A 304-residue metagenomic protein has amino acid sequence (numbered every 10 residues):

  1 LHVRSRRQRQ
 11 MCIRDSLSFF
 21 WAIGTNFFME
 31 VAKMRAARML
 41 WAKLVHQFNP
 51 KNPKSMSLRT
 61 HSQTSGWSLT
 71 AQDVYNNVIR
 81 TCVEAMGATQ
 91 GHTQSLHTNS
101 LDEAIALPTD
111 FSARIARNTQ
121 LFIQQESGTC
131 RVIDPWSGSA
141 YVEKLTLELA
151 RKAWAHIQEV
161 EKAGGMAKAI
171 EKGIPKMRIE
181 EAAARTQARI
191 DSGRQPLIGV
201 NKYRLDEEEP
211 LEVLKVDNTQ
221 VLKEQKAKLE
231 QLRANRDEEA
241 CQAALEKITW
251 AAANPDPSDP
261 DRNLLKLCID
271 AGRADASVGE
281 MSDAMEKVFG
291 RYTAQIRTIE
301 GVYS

Functional and structural regions predicted by a protein language model:
L1-I13: Single conserved hydrophobic/aromatic residue that forms the stacking wall/gate of nucleotide- or nucleobase-binding
R6-R7, Y75-T93, I115-Q124: Glycine-rich and small/hydrophobic secondary-structure elements
Q10, R14, P53, M86-Q90: Acidic (Asp/Glu)-rich catalytic clusters
Q10, V45-N52, C130-D134: Inter-helical turn/loop segments and adjacent helix faces that build the functional surface of alpha-helical bundle
R14-F20, P53-H61, S95-H97: Structural preference for beta-strand elements that scaffold enzyme active sites
W21-N26, S62-Y75, T81, L96-F111 (+4 more regions): Short beta-alpha connecting loops at secondary-structure transitions that line or flank enzyme active sites
F28-L40, Q72-N77: Charged, flexible cofactor/metal-binding loops and thiol motifs
L121, Q125-S304: Flexible, glycine-rich loop/tail regions that form catalytic "lids" or insertion modules at the edges of active sites
